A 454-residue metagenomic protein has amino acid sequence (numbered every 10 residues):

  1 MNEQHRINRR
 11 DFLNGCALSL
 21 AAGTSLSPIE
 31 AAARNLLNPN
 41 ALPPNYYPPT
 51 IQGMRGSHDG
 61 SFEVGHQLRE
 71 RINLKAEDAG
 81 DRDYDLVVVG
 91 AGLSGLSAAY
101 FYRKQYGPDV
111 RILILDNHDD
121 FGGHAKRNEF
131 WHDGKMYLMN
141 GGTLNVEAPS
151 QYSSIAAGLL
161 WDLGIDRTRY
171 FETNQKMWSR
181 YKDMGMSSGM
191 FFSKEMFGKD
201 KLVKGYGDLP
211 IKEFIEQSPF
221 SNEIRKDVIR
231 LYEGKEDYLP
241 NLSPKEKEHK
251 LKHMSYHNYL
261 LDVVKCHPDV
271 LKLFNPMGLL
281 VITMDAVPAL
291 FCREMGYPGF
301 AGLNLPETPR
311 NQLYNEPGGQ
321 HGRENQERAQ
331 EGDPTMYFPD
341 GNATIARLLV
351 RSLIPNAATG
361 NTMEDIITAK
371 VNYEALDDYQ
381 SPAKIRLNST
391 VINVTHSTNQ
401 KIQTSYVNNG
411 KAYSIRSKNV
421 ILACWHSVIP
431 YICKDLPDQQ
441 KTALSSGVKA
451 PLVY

Functional and structural regions predicted by a protein language model:
N2-I7, L26-D81, L349: C-terminal segment of N-terminal export signals and the immediately downstream linker at the start of the mature
N2-L20: N-terminal secretory signal peptides and thylakoid transit peptides that target proteins across membranes
Y47-T50, G122-S154, M295, N304-R328: Glycine-rich active-site loop/strand segments that organize a redox cofactor
R55, E63, R71-L251: N-terminal glycine-rich phosphate/pyrophosphate-binding loop and immediately adjacent elements
Y100, K104, R351, K434: Short, well-ordered alpha-helices that flank and scaffold nucleotide-derived cofactor binding pockets
R127-N128, L160, D340, T344 (+3 more regions): Glycine-rich loop(s) and the adjacent beta-strand/alpha-helix scaffold that form part
E223-S389: Active-site/ligand-binding neighborhood in enzyme catalytic cores
P382, N393-S414: Conserved beta-strand-loop-beta-strand element in the redox core of flavoprotein oxidoreductases
